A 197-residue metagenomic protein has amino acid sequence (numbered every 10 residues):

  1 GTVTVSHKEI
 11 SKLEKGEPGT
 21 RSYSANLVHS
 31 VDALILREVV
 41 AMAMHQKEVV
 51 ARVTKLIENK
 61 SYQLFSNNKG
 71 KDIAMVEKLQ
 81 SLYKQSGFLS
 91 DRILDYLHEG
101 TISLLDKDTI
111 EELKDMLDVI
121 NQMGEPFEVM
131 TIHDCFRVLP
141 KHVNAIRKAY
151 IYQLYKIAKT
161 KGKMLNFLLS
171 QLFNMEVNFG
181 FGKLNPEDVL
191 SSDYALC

Functional and structural regions predicted by a protein language model:
G1-C197: Conserved catalytic core of nucleotide polymerization and phosphodiester-bond processing enzymes
